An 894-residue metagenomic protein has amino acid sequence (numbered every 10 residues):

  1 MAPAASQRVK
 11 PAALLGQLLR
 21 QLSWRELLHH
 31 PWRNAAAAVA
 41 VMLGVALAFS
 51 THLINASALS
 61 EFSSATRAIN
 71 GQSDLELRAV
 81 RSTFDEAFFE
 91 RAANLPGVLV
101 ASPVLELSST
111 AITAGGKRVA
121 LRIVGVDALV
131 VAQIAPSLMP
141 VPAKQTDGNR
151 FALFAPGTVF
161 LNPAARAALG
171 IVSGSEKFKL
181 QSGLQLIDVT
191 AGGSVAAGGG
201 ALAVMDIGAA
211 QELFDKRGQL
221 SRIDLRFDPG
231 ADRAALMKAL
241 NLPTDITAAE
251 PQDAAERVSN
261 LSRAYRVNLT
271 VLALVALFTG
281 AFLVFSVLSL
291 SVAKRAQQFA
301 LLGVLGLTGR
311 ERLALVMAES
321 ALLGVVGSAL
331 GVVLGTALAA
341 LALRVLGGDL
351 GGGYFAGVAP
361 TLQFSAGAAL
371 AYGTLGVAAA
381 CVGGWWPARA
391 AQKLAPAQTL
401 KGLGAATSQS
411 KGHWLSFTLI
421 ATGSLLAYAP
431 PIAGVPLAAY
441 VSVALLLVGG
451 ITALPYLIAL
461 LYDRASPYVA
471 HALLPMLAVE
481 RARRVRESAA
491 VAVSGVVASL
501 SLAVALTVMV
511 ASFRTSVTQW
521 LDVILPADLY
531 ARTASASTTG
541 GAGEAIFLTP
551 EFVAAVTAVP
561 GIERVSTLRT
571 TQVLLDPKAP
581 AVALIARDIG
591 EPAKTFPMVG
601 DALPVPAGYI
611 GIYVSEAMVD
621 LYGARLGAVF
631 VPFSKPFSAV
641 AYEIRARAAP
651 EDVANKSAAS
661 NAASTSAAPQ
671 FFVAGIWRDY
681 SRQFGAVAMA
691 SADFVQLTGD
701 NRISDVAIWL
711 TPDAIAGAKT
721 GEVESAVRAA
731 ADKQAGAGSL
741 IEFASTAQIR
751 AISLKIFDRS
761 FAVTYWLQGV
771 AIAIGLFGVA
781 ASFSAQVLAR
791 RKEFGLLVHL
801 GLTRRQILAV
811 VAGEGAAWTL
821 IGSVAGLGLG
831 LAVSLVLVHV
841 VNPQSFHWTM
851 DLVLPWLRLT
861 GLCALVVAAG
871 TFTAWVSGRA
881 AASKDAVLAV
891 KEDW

Functional and structural regions predicted by a protein language model:
A2-Q17, W24-L28, W32-A36, K216 (+7 more regions): Alpha-helical transmembrane segments, especially those used as permease/efflux helices and single-pass anchors
A2-R25, H29-F278, L290-A293, L521 (+4 more regions): Membrane transport/envelope proteins' first extracytoplasmic loop
P31-A56, R263-A300, A321-G335, L375-V382 (+6 more regions): Hydrophobic alpha-helical transmembrane segments of multi-pass inner-membrane transport and secretion
N34, L43-Q72, R266, S289 (+5 more regions): Alpha-helical transmembrane segments
E76, R81-T83, Y456-V605, Y609 (+3 more regions): Juxtamembrane segments of multi-pass membrane proteins
L121-L169, T539, L548-P636, R645 (+2 more regions): Short beta-strand boundary microenvironments
N241, S286-L288, A321-Y354, G367-K393 (+6 more regions): Small-residue-rich transmembrane alpha-helices
